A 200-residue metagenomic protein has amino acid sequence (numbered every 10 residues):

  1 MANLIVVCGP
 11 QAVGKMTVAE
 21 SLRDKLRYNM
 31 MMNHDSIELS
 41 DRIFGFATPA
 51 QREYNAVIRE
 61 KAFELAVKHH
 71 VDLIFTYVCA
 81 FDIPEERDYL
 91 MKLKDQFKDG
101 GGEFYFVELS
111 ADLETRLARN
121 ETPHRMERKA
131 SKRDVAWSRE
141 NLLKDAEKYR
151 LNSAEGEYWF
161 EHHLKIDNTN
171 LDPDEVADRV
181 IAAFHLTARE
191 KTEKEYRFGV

Functional and structural regions predicted by a protein language model:
V7: Hydrophobic anchor at the beta1->P-loop junction of P-loop NTPases
Q11: The conserved Walker
G14: Conserved glycine(s) of the Walker
T17-V67: Conserved substrate/cofactor phosphate-moiety recognition/catalytic segment in nucleotide-dependent phosphotransferases
Y54-E108: Glycine-rich phosphate-binding loop used to anchor ATP phosphates in small-molecule kinases, encompassing both
K98-E121, I166: Conserved phosphate-donor/acceptor-positioning beta-strand/loop module used by diverse small-molecule
T122-V176, R197-V200: Small-molecule kinase domains that catalyze NTP-dependent phosphoryl transfer to phosphate-bearing small molecules
A182-V200: C-terminal accessory "lid"/substrate-recognition subdomains
